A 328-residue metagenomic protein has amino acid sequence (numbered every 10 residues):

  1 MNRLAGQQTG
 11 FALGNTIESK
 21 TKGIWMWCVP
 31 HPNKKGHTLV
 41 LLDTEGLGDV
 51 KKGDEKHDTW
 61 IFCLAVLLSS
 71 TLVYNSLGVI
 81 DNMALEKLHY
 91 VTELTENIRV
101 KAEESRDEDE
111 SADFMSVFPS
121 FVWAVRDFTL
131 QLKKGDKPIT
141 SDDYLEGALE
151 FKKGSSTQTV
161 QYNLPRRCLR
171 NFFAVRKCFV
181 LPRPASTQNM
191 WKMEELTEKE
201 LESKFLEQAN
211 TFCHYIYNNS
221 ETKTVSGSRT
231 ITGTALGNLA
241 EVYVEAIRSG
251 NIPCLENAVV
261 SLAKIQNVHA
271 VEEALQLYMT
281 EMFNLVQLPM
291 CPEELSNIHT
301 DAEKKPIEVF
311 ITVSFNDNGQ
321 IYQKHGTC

Functional and structural regions predicted by a protein language model:
M1-C328: Conserved GTPase G-domain substructure that encodes guanine base recognition and part of the catalytic core, centered
